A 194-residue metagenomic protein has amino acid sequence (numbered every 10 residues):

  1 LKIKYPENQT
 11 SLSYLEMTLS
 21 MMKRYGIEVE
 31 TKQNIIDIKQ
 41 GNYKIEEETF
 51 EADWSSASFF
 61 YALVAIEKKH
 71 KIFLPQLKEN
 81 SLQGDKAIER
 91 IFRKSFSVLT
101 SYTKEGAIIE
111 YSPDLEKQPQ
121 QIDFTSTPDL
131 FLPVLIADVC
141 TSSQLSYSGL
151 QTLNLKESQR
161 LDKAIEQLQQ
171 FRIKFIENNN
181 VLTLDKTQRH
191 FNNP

Functional and structural regions predicted by a protein language model:
L1-P194: Short, structured segments at the rim of ligand-binding sites
